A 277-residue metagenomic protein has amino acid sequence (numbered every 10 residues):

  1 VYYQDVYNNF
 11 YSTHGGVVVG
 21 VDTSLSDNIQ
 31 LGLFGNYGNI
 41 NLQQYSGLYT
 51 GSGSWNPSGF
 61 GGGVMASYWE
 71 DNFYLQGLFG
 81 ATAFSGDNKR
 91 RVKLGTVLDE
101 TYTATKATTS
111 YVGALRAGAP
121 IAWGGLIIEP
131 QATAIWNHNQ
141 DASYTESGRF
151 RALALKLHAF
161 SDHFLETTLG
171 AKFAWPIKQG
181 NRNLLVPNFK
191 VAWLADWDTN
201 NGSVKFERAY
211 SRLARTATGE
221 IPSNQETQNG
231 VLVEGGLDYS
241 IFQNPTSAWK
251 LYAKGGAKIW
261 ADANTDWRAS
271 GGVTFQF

Functional and structural regions predicted by a protein language model:
V1-W123, Q225, P245, K254-Q276: Outer membrane beta-barrel translocator domains of Type V secretion systems
Q43-G47, D87-K93, Q140-G148, W197-E207 (+1 more regions): Outer-membrane beta-barrel and related beta-rich outer-membrane complex signature in Gram-negative bacteria
G77, Q131-A132, A142-T145: Active-site cradle of extracellular carbohydrate-active enzymes
V112-R116, I128-E129, T133-I135, L169: Outer-membrane beta-barrel porins/channels
G124-E129, D141-S143, Q179-L185: Short, structured loop/turn "capping" segments at alpha-beta junctions
S147, R151-F277: Outer membrane beta-barrel transmembrane domains
